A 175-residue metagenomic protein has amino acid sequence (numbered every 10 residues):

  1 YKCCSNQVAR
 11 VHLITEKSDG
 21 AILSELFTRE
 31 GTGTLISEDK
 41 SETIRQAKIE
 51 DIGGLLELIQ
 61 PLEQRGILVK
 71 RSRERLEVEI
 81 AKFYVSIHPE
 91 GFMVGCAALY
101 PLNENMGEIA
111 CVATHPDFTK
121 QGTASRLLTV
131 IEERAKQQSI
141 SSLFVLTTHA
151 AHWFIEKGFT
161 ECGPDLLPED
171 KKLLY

Functional and structural regions predicted by a protein language model:
Y1-K70, E74-R75, K120: C-terminal catalytic "cap/lid" subdomain
A9, S141, T160: Short acidic/polar active-site loop segments enriched in Thr and Asp
K70-H115: A conserved beta-strand-loop-helix scaffold within acyl/acetyltransferase catalytic domains
H115-R126, Q138, E156: Conserved glycine-rich acetyl-CoA-binding loop
K120-E133, V145: Conserved acetyl-CoA-binding loop-helix of GNAT-fold acetyltransferases
E133-H149: Conserved GNAT acetyl-CoA-binding A-motif
T160-Y175: Conserved catalytic-core motifs of GNAT/GCN5-like acyltransferases
